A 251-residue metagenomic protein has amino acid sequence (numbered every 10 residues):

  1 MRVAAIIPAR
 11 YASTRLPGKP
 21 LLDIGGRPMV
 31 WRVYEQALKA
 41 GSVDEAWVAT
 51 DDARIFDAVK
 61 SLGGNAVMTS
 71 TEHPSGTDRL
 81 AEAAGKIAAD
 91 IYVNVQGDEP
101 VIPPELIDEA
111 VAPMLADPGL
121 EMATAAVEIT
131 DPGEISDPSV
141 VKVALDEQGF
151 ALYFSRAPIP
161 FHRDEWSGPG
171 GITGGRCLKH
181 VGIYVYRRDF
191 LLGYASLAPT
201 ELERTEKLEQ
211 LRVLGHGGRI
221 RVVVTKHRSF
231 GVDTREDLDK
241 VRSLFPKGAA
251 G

Functional and structural regions predicted by a protein language model:
R2-A49: N-terminal glycine-rich phosphate-binding loop and ensuing alpha1 helix
A5, A46-V48, Y92, M122-A123 (+2 more regions): Hydrophobic/aromatic residues located in beta-strands of well-ordered beta-sheets within soluble catalytic
V43, A89, D117-L120, G218: Short, high-confidence coil segments that cap the C-terminus of an alpha-helix and link into the following beta-strand
W47, A53-A112: Short phosphate-binding loop-to-helix
T50-D51, I102, Y186, D233: A conserved hydrophobic position in a structured secondary element of the catalytic/binding core that shapes
P104-L197: Conserved core of the sugar-phosphate nucleotidyltransferase
G168-G251: Conserved alpha/beta core of the MobA/IspD/sugar-nucleotide pyrophosphorylase nucleotidyltransferase superfamily
